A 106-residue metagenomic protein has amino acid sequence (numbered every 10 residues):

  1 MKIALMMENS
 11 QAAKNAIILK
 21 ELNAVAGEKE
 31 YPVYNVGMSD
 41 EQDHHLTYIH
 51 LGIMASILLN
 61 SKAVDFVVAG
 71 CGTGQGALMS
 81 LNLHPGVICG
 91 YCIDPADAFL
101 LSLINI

Functional and structural regions predicted by a protein language model:
K2-V25: N-terminal beta1-alpha1 ligand-phosphate binding loop
N9-A12, C71-G76: Gly/Ser/Thr-rich loops at beta-strand to alpha-helix junctions that form or flank small-molecule/cofactor-binding
E30-L46: A short beta-strand-loop structural module common to alpha/beta enzyme folds
Y48-F66: Short, structured active-site "lid" loops
V64-G70, C89: A short, small-residue-rich loop immediately preceding and capping a beta-strand
G76-I88, D94: Short Gly/Thr/Asp-enriched flexible loops that form oxyanion-binding sites at enzyme active sites
A96-L101: Short gly/pro/ser/thr-enriched loop/turn and capping motifs at secondary-structure boundaries
I104-I106: Conserved small/polar residues in nucleotide/adenosyl-binding loops
